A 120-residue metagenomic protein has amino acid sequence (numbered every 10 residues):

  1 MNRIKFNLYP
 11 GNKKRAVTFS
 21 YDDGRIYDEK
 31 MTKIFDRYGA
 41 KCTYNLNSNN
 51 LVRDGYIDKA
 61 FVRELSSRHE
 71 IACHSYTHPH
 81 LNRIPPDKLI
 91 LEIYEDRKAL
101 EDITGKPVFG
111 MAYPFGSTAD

Functional and structural regions predicted by a protein language model:
M1-F19: N-terminal pre-catalytic segment of deacetylase/amide-hydrolase enzymes
N2-R3, Y27-D28, D58: Amphipathic coiled-coil/heptad-repeat helices and related helical stalk/stem segments that mediate oligomerization
S20-Y21, N45: Short hydrophobic segments within beta-strands
Y21-G24, S75: Active-site metal-binding loops of divalent metal-dependent hydrolases
G24-R25, N49: Short, glycine/serine-rich, charged loops/turns that create anion-binding and catalytic segments at active sites
I26-Y27, H78: General alpha-helical segment detector with a strong preference for membrane-spanning helices and helix-boundary regions
E29-F35: Histidine-anchored nucleotide/phosphate-binding helix
D36-D120: Metal-dependent polysaccharide deacetylase catalytic core of the NodB/CE4 family, i.e., the active-site-bearing domain
